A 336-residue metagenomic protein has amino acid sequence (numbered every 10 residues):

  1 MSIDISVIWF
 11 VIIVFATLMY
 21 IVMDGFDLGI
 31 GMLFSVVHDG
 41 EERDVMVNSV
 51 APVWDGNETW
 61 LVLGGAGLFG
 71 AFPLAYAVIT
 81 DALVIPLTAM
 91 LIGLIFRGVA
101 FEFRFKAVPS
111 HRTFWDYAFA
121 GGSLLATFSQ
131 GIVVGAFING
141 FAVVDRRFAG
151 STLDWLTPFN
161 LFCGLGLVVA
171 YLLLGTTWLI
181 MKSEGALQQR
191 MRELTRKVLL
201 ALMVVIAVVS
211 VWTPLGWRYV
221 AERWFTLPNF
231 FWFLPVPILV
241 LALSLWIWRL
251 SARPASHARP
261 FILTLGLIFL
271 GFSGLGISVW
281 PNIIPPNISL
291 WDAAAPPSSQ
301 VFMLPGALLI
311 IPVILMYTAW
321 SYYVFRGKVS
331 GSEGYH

Functional and structural regions predicted by a protein language model:
M1-G56, V62-G65: N-terminal signal-anchor module of multipass membrane proteins
V7-V11, H111-A126, L194-V198, A255-G266: Alpha-helical transmembrane segments and their helix-start/interface "positive-inside/aromatic belt" motifs in integral
L28-P52, G70-V78, E102-T113, G175-L194 (+4 more regions): Juxtamembrane membrane-water interface segments of multi-pass membrane proteins, especially cytoplasmic-side
V53-L125, I138, V144, R223-F231: Membrane-interface helix-loop-helix modules in multi-pass inner-membrane proteins
S123-Q189: Long hydrophobic alpha-helical segments that form multi-pass transmembrane helix bundles in integral membrane proteins
I132-R147, V211-V220, I277-N287: Membrane-helix interface motif
P158-Y171, L234-P237, V301-I314: Hydrophobic alpha-helical transmembrane segments
I284-M303: Short, membrane-exposed interhelical loops at transmembrane-helix boundaries
